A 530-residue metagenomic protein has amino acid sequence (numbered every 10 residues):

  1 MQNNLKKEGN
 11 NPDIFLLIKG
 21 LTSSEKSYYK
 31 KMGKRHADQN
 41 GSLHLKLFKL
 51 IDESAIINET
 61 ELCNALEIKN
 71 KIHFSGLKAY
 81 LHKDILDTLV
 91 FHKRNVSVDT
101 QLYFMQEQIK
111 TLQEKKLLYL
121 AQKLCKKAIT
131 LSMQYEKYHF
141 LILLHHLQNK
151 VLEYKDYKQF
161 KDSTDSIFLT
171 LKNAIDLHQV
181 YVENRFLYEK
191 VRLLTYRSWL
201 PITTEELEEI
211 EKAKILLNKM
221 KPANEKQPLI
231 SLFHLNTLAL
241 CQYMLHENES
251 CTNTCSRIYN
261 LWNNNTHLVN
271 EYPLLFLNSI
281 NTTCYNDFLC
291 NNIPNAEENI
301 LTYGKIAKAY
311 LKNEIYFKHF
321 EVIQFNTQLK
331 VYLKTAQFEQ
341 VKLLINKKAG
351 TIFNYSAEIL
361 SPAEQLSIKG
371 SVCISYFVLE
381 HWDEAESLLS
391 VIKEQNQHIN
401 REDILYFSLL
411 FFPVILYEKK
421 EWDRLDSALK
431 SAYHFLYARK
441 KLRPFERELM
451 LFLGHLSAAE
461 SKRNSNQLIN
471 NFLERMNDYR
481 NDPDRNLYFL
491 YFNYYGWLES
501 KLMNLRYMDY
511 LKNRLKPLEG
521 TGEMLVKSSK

Functional and structural regions predicted by a protein language model:
M1-A213, P222-E225, H434, L449 (+1 more regions): Flexible inter-repeat linkers and adjacent short helices within tandem amphipathic alpha-helical repeat scaffolds
A79-Y80, K115-K126, Y157-L169, L200-N218 (+4 more regions): Helix-turn-helix repeat elements of alpha-solenoid scaffolds
T100-Y103, E107-K110, F140-L143, L147 (+7 more regions): "A position-specific structural signal for the A-helix of alpha-solenoid helical repeats
K126-Q134, F168-D176, E211-A223, S256-L268 (+5 more regions): Amphipathic alpha-helical segments of tetratricopeptide repeats
E136-L143, H178-F186, E225-F233, T266-N278 (+5 more regions): Alpha-solenoid helical repeat architecture
N149-T164, T170-H178, Y188-Y196, N281-N292 (+4 more regions): Alpha-helical linker/edge segments of TPR/alpha-solenoid repeat scaffolds and analogous pre-/post-domain helices
K158-S163, L177-N295: Alpha-solenoid helical-repeat scaffolds
Q395-S465: Active-site/pore-lining binding-face segments in mid-to-C-terminal subdomains
